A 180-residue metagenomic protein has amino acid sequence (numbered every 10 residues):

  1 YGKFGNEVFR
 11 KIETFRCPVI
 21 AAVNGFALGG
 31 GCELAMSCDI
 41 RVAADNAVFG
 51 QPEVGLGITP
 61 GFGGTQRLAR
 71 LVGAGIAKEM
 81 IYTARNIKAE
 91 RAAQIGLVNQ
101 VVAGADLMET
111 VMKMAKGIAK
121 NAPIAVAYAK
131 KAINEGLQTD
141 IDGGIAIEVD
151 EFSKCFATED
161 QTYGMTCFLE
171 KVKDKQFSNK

Functional and structural regions predicted by a protein language model:
Y1-N24, L71: An acidic, glycine-rich surface segment that forms the CoA-thioester-binding/catalytic face of crotonase-fold enzymes
K11-A21, I40, A44-V48, A125: A structural preference for short, pocket-lining loop segments at secondary-structure junctions
P18, A35, L68, A92 (+2 more regions): Terminal peptide-recognition signature
G31-R41, D45-N46, K88-R91, I95-L97: Active-site-proximal glycine-rich helix-loop-beta segment
I40, E79, T83-R85, R91 (+2 more regions): Well-ordered beta-strand positions
V42-A47, V98-A146, D150-E159, Q176-K180: C-terminal long alpha-helix characteristic of the crotonase
Q66-G75: Hydrophobic, secondary-structure "cap" segments at the distal end of domains
T166-K180: Terminal low-complexity tails and localization/encapsulation signals of metabolic enzymes
